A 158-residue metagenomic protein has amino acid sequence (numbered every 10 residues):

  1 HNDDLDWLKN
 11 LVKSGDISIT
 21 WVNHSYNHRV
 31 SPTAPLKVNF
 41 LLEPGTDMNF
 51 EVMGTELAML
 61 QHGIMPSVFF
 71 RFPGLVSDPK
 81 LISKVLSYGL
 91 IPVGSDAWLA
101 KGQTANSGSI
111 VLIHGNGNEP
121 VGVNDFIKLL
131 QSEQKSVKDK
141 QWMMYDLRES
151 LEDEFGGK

Functional and structural regions predicted by a protein language model:
H1-V111: Metal-dependent polysaccharide deacetylase catalytic core of the NodB/CE4 family, i.e., the active-site-bearing domain
V76-K158: C-terminal active-site subregion of NodB/CE4 polysaccharide deacetylases
